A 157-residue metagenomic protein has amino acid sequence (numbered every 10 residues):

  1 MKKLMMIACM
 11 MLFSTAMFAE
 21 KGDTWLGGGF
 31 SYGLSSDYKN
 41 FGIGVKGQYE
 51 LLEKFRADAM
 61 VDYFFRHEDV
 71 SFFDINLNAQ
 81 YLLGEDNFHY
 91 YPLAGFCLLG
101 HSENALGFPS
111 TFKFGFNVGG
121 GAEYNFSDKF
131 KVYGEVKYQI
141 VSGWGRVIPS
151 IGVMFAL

Functional and structural regions predicted by a protein language model:
M1-D23: Cleavable N-terminal export/targeting peptides
K3-L4, A57, Y138: Hydrophobic alpha-helical segments, especially transmembrane helices and their immediate juxtamembrane helical caps
A19-F64, M154-A156: Short glycine/proline- and aromatic-enriched beta-strand/turn motifs that initiate or cap beta-hairpins
K21-D23, S36-N40, E68-F72, P109-G115 (+1 more regions): Transmembrane beta-barrel outer-membrane domains
G27-F30, S102-N104, G134-E135: Extracytoplasmic loops and strand-loop junctions of Gram-negative outer membrane beta-barrel proteins
Q48-F116, Y124-V132, P149-S150, M154-L157: Gram-negative (and chloroplast) outer-membrane scaffold detector with strong preference for beta-barrel transmembrane
V132-I140: Low-complexity, intrinsically disordered Gly/Pro/Thr-rich segments
